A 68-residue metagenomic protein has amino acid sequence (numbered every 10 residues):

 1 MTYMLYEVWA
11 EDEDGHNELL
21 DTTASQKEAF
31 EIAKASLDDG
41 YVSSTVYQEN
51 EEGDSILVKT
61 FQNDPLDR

Functional and structural regions predicted by a protein language model:
M1-E18: Short aromatic-glycine-(Arg/Gly/Cys) micro-motifs in beta-strand/loop hairpins
M4, A24-S25, Y47, Q62: Serine/threonine-rich, low-complexity intrinsically disordered segments
V8, N17, K34-A35, N50: Short linear motifs centered on Gly/Pro in flexible linkers and helix caps
E13-H16, T23-T45: A short, charged, amphipathic alpha-helix used as a generic interaction element across diverse proteins
L37-R68: Short, mixed-charge low-complexity intrinsically disordered segments
